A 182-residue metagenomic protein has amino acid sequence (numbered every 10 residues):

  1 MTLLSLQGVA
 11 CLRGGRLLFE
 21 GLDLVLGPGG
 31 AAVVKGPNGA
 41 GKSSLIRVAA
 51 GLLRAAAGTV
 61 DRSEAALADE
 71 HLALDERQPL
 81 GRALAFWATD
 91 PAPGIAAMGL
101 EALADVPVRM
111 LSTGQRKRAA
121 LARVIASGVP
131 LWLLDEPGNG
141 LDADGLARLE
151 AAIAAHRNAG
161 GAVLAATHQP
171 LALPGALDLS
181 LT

Functional and structural regions predicted by a protein language model:
L4, L18-G21, L141: Conserved structural motif at the start of ABC-family nucleotide-binding domains
K35-P37: The feature captures the beta-strand-to-loop junction immediately N-terminal to the Walker
S44-D90, H168-L171: ABC ATPase nucleotide-binding domain signature region
P91-L103, A122: Conserved ABC ATPase "signature" region
P107-G114: Conserved ABC ATPase signature
L121, G160: Hydrophobic anchor residue at the start of the ABC signature
A126-P130: A short, proline-enriched helix->beta-strand linker immediately N-terminal to the Walker B motif in ABC-type P-loop
W132-E136: Catalytic Walker B motif of ABC-type/P-loop ATPase nucleotide-binding domains
